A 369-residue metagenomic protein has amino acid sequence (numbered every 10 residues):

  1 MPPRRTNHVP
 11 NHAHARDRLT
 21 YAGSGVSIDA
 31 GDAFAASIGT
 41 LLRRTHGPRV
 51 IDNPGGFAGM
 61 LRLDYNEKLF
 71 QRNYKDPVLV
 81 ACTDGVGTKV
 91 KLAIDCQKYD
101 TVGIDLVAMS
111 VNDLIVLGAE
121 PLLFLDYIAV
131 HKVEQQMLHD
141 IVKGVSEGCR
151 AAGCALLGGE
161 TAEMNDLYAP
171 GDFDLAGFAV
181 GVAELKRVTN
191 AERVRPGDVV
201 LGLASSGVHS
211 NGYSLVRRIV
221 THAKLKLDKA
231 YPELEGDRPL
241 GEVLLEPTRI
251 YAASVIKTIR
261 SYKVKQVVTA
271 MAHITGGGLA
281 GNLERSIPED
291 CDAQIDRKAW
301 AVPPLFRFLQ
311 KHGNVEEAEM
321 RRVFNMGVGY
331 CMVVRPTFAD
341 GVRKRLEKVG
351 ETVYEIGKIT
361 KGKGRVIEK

Functional and structural regions predicted by a protein language model:
P2-R4, H8, H12-I51: N-terminal amphipathic/basic leader segments beginning at the initiator methionine
P2-R5, R16-G23, T40, M137-A155 (+4 more regions): Glycine-/charge-enriched secondary-structure boundary and capping motifs
S27, D84, G197, H273 (+1 more regions): Residue-level signature of catalytic and energy-coupling elements of molecular machines, predominantly ATP/GTP-dependent
G31, E67-K68, V86-K89, E184-R187 (+4 more regions): Short, acidic Gly/Pro/Ser/Thr-rich loop/turn segments
A35, H139-V142, Y213: Hydrophobic face of alpha-helices
T40-S206: Glycine-rich phosphate/pyrophosphate-binding loop regions near the starts of catalytic domains
P77-A81, G85-G87, A191, D228-K229 (+1 more regions): Acidic-glycine-rich active-site phosphate/pyrophosphate-binding loop
T83, D174, R187-G241, A280: Short, acidic (Asp/Glu-rich) active-site segment that either coordinates a divalent metal cofactor
